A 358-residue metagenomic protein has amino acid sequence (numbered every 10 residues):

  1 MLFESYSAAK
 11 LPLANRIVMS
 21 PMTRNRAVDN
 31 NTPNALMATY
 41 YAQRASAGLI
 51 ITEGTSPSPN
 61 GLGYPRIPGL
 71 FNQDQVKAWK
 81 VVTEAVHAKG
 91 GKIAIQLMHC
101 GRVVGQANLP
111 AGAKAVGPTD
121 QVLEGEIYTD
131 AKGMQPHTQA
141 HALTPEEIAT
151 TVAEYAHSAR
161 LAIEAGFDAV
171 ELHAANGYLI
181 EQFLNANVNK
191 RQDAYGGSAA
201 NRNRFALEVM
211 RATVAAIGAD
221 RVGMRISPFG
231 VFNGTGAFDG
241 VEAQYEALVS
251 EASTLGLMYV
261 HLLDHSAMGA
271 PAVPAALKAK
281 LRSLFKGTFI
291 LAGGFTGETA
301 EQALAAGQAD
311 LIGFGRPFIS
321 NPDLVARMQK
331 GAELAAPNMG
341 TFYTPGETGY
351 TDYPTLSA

Functional and structural regions predicted by a protein language model:
M1-A358: Flavin-dependent oxidoreductase catalytic cores
